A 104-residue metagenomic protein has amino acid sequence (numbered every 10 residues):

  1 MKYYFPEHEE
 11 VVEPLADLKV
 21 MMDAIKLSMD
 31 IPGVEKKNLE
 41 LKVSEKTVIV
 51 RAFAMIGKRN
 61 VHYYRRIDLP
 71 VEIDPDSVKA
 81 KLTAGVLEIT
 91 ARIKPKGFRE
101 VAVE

Functional and structural regions predicted by a protein language model:
M1-E104: Alpha-crystallin/small heat shock protein
